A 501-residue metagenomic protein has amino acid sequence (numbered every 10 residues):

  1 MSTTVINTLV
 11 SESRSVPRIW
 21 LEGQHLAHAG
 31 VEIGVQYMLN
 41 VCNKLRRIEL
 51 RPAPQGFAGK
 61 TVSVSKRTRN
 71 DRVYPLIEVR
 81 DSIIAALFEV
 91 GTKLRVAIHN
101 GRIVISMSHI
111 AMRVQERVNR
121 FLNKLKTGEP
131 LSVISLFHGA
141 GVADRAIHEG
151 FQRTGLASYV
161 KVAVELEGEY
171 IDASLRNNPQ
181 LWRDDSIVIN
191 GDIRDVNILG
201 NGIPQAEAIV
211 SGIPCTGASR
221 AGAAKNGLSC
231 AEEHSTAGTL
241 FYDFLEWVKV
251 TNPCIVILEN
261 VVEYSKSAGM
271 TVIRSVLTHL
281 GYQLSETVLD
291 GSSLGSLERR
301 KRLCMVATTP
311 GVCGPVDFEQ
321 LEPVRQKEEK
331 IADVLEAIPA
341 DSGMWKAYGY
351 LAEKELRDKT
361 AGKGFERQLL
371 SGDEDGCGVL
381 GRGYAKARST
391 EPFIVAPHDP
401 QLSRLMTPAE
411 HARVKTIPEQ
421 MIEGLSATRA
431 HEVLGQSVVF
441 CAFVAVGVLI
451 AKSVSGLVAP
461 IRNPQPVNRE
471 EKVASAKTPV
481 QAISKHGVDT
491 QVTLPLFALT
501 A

Functional and structural regions predicted by a protein language model:
S2-I6, V10, S15-P17, Q24-H25 (+2 more regions): C-terminal target-recognition/interaction regions appended to catalytic cores
A27, Q152, T278, E432: Short polybasic/polar patches that bind polyanions
F121-N252, V262-A268: Core alpha/beta nucleotide-donor-binding catalytic domains of modification enzymes
A140-V142, I213, S296, Y384 (+1 more regions): Gly/Ser/Thr-rich helix-start
A146, A173, D243, W247 (+3 more regions): Amphipathic alpha-helical segments that form well-ordered structural scaffolds and often line/cohere around active
L199-A206, A218-V379, G383-K386: Class I S-adenosyl-L-methionine
